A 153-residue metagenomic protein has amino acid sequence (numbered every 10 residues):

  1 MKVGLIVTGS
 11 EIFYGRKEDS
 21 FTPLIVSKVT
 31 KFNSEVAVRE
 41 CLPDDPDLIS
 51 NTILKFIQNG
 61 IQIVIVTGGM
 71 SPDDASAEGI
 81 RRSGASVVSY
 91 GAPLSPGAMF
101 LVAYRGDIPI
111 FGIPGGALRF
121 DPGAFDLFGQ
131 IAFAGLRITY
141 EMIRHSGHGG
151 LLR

Functional and structural regions predicted by a protein language model:
M1-I63: Phosphate-binding glycine-rich loops and their immediate beta-loop-alpha structural context
G4, I65, P109-G112: Structured core elements
S10-E11, G68-D73, G115-L118: Short glycine-rich anion-binding loops that position phosphate/pyrophosphate groups of nucleotides and phosphorylated
K17-E18, A75-S76, G123-F125: Short acidic, glycine/serine/threonine-rich loops at helix termini
S20-L24, L54-K55, G79-R82, D126-I131: Short, solvent-exposed amphipathic alpha-helical segments in soluble enzyme and RNA/protein-processing domains
N51-A98: Glycine-rich phosphate-binding loop
R82-R153: Flexible glycine/proline-rich
